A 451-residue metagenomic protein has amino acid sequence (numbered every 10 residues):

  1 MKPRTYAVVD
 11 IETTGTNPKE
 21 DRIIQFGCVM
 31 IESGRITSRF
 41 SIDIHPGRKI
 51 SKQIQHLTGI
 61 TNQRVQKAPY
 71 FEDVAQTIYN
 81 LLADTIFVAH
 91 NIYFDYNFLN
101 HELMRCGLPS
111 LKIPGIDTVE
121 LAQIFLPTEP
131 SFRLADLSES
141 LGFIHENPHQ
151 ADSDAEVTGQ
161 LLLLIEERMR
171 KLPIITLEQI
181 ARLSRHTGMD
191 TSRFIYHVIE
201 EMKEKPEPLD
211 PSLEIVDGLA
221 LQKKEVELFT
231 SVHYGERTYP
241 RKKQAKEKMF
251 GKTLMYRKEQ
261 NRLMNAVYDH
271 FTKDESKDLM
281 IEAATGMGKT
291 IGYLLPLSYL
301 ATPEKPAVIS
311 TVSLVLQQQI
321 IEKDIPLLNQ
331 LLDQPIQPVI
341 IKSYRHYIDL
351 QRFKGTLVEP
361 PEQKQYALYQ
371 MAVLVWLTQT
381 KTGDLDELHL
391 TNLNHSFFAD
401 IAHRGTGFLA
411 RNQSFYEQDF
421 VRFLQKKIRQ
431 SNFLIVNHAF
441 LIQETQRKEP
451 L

Functional and structural regions predicted by a protein language model:
M1, L164-K243: Acidic two-metal-ion nuclease catalytic site recognized across multiple nuclease folds, prominently DnaQ/RNase D-T
K2-G115, P127-H149: Conserved non-catalytic scaffold segment of RNase H-like nuclease domains
T230-M280: Conserved pre-motif I regulatory segment
Y268-D269, T290-P303, K323-L327: Walker A/P-loop NTP-binding motif
K273-L295: Walker A/P-loop
P306-L316: Conserved RecA-like ASCE P-loop NTPase motor core of nucleic-acid helicases/translocases
L316-Q318, E322-N432: A substrate-engagement module of RecA-like helicase motors
R422-R429, A439-L451: Conserved helix/coil segment N-terminal to the catalytic DExD/H
